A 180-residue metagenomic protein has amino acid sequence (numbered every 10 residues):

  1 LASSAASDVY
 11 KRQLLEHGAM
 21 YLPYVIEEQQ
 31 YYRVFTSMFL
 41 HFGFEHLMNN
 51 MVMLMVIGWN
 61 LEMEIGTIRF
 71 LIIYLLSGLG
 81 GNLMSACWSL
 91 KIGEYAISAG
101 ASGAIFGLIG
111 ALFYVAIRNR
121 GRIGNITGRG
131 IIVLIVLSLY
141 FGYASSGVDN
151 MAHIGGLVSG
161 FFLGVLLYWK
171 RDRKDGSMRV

Functional and structural regions predicted by a protein language model:
L1-Y10: Single conserved hydrophobic/aromatic residue that forms the stacking wall/gate of nucleotide- or nucleobase-binding
R12-F39: Extracytosolic (periplasmic/ER-lumenal) interhelical loops and adjacent juxtamembrane/interface segments of multi-pass
Q30, N125-G142, V180: Aromatic-enriched alpha-helical transmembrane segments of multi-pass intramembrane proteins
V34-L112, N119, S146, N150-M151 (+1 more regions): Transmembrane helix-loop-helix
G58, A111-V115, G160-Y168: Hydrophobic transmembrane alpha-helices
M63-I68, Y114-R129, Y168-R179: Alpha-helical transmembrane bundle and helix-membrane interface signal in multi-pass integral membrane proteins
L139-V180: C-terminal transmembrane module of polytopic alpha-helical membrane proteins
